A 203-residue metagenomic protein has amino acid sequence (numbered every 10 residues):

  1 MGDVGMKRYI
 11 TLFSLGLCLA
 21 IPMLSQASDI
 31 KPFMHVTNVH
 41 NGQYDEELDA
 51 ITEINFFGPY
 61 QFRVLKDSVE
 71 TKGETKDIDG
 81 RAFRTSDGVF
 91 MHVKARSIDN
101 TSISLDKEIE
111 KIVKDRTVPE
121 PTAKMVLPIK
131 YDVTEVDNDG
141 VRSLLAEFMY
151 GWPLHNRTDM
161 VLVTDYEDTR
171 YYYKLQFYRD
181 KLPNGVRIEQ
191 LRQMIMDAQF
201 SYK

Functional and structural regions predicted by a protein language model:
G2-G5, T11, L24-F90, L154-N156 (+2 more regions): N-terminal targeting sequences that direct proteins away from the cytosol to non-cytosolic compartments
S14-P22: Bacterial N-terminal signal peptides
F62, F83, M91-A95, Y131 (+4 more regions): Hydrophobic beta-strand residues in large extracellular and virion-surface proteins
E70-K72, K94-R96, I129-V136: Short amphipathic beta-strand and strand-loop transition segments with alternating hydrophobic
K72, V113-A123, A198-Y202: Sec/Tat-exported extracytoplasmic proteins
G80-K111: A short acidic-to-branched-hydrophobic micro-motif
D106-V113, L191-I195: Extracytoplasmic/secreted envelope proteins and their assembly/folding machinery, especially bacterial periplasmic
K114-Y166: Signature of long, low-cysteine stretches enriched in small and polar/charged residues
